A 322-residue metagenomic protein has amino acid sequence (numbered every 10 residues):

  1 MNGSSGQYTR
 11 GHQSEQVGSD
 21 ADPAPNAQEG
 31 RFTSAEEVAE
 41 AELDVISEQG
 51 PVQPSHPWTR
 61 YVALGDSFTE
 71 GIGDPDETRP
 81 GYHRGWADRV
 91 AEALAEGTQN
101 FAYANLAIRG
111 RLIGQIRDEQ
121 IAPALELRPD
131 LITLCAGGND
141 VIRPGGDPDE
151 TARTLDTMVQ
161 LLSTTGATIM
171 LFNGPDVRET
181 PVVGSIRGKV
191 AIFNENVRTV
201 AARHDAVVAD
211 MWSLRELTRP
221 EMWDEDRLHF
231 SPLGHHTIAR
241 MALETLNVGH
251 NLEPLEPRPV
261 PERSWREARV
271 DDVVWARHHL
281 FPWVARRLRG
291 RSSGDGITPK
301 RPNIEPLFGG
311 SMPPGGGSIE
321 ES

Functional and structural regions predicted by a protein language model:
N2-R109, I121-R128: Serine-esterase "nucleophile elbow" of acetyl-processing enzymes
N2-S47, P54-P57, R203, D226-H229 (+1 more regions): Conserved catalytic region of serine esterases and O-acyltransferases that act on ester linkages in lipids
A63, L134, M170-F172: Structural beta-sheet core signal
E70-D76, Q99, I113-E150, V177: Oxyanion-hole/transition-state-stabilizing segment in secreted/luminal serine hydrolases and related acyltransferases
P75-G81, G146-D149, G184-G188, D224-E225: Short glycine-enriched, charge-decorated loop/helix-capping segments at active-site entrances that position
P148-D156, R187-N194: Charged helix-capping and loop-helix junction motifs
T164-I169, A206: A short helix->loop->beta-strand "cap" motif at the edges of active sites that frequently abuts
E179-W212, P232-H235: Substrate-gating cap/lid alpha-helix
